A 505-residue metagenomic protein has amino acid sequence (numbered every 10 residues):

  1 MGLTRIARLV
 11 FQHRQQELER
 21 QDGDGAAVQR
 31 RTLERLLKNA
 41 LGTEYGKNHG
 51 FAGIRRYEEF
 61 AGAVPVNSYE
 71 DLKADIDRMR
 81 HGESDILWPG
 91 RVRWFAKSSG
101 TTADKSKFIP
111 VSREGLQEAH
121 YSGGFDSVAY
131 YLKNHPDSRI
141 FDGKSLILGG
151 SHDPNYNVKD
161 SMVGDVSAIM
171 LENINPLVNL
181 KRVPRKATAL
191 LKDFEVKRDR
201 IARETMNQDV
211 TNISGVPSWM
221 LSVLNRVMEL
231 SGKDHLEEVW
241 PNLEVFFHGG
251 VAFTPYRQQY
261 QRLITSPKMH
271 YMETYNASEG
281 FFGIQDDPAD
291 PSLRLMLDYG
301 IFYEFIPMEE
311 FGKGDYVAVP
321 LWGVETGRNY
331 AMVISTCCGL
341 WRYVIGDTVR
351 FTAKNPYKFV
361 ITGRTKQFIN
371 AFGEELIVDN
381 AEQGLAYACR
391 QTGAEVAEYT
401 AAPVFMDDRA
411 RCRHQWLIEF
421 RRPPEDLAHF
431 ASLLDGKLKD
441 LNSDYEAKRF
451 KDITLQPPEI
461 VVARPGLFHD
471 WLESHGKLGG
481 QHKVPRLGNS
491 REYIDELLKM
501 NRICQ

Functional and structural regions predicted by a protein language model:
M1-A52, F60-V64, D75-R78, G82 (+1 more regions): Active-site glycine/GP-rich loop and adjacent strand/helix microenvironment that borders small-molecule binding pockets
A27, R31-F95, S106-V111, E118 (+2 more regions): Active-site diphosphate/adenylate-binding microenvironment
A96-T102: Conserved helicase ATPase motor motifs in RecA-like P-loop NTPase domains
D104-I109, F368-A371: Short small-residue beta-strand/loop micro-motif enriched in glycine and branched aliphatics
K105, F141-G143, N242-L243, M269: Short coil/turn connectors at secondary-structure junctions
E114-Q117, P423-P424: Short strand->helix junction
G123: DNA major-groove recognition helices of helix-turn-helix
Y130-P176: Conserved AMP-binding loop of ANL adenylate-forming enzymes
